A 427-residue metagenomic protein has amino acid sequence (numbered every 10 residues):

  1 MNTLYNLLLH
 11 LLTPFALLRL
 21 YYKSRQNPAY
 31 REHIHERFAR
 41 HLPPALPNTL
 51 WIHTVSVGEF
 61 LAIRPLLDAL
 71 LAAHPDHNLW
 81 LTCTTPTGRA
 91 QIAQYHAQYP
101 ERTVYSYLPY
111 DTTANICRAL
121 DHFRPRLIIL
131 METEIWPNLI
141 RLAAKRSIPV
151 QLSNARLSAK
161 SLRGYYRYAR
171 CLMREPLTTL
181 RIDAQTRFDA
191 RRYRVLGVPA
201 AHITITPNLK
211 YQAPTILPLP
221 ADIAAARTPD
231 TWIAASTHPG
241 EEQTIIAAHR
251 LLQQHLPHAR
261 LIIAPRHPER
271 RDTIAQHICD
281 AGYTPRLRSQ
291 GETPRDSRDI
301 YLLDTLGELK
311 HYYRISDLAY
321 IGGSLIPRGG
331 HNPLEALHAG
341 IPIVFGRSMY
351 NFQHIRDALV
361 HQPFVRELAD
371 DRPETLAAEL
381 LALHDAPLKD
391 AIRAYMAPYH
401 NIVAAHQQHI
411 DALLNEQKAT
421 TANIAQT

Functional and structural regions predicted by a protein language model:
M1-T427: Nucleotide-activated sugar donor-binding and catalytic core shared by glycosyltransferases and related lipid-linked
